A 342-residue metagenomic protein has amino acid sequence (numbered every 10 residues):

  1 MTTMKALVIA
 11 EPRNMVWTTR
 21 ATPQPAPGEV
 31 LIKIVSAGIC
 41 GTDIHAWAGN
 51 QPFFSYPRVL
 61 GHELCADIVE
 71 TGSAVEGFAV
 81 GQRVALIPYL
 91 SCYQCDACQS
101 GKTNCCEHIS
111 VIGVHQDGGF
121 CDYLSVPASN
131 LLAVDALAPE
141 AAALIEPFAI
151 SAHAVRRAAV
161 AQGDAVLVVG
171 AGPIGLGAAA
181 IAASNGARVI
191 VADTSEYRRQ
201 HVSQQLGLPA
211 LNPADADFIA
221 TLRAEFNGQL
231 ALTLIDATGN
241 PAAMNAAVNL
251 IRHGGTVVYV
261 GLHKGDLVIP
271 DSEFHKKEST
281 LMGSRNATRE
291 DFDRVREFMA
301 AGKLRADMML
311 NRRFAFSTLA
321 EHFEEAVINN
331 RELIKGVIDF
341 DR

Functional and structural regions predicted by a protein language model:
M1-M4, N245, R289-R342: C-terminal hydrophobic helical "lid"/dimerization subdomain of Rossmann-like NAD(P)H-dependent oxidoreductases
A21-A37, N50-D96, D135-L137: Glycine-rich beta-strand-centered segment in the early N-terminal region that forms part of a ligand/cofactor-binding
A85, L232-I235: N-terminal Rossmann-like NAD(P) cofactor-binding module of classical short-chain dehydrogenase/reductase
L90-V169, D307: NAD(P)H dinucleotide-binding glycine-rich loop of Rossmann-like/cofactor-binding domains, especially the beta1-alpha1
L137-D215: Mid-domain Rossmann-like dinucleotide-binding core that forms the NAD(H)/NADP(H) cofactor-binding site
D217-G228: Short amphipathic alpha-helix with an adjacent loop that forms part of the alpha/beta core around
P241-K303, V337-R342: Glycine-rich phosphate-binding loop and adjacent beta-alpha segment of Rossmann(oid) nucleotide-cofactor-binding
